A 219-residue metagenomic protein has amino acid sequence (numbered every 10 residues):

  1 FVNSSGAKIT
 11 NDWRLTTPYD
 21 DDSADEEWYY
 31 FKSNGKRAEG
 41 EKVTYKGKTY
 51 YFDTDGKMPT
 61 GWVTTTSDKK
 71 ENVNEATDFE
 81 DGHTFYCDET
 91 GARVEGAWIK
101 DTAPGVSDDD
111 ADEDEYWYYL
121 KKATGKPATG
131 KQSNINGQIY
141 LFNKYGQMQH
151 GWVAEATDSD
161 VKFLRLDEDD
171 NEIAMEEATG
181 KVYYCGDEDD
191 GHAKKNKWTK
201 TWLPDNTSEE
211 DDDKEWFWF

Functional and structural regions predicted by a protein language model:
F1-F219: Extracellular adhesion/carbohydrate-binding repeat motifs centered on closely spaced tryptophans
